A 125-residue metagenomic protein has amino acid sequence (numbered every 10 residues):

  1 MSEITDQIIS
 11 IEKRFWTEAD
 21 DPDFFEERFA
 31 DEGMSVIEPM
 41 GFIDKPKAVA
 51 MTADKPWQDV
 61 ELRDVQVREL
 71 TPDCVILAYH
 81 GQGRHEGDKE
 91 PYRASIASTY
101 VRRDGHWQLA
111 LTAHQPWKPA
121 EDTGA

Functional and structural regions predicted by a protein language model:
M1-E27, D31-A125: A beta-strand edge to alpha-helix "cap/lid" segment located at domain peripheries
